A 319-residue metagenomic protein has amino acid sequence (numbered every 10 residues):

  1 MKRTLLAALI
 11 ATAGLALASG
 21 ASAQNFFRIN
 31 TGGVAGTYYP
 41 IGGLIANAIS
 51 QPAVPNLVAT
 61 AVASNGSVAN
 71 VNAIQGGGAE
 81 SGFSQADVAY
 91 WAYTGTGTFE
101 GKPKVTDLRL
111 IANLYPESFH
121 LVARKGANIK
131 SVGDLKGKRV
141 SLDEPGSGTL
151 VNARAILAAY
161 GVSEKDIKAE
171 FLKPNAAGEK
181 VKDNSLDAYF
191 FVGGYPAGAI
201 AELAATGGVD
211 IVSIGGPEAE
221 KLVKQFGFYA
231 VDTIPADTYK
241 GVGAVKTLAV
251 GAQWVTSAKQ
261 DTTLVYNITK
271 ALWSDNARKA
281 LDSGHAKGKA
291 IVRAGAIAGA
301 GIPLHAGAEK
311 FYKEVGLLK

Functional and structural regions predicted by a protein language model:
A7-A16: Bacterial N-terminal signal peptides
L15-A23: Sec/Tat signal peptide C-region and signal peptidase I cleavage site
Q24-A92: N-terminal (or domain-start) structured segment
F26-P52, N56-L57, N113, E117-D183 (+3 more regions): Bilobed "Venus flytrap"/periplasmic-binding protein-like clamshell domains and structurally analogous long
A79-Y115, G194-A197: Acidic, polar ligand-binding/catalytic clefts
A86-V88, G97-T98, A127, E164-Q260: Pocket-lining segment of extracytoplasmic ligand-binding domains
K138-A155, G227-A290, A294-A296: Ligand-binding clefts/hinges and TM-proximal coupling segments of bilobed small-molecule sensing domains
L172, A176, K182-D183, G193-I211 (+2 more regions): An extracytoplasmic/periplasmic, membrane-proximal ligand-sensing/linker region
